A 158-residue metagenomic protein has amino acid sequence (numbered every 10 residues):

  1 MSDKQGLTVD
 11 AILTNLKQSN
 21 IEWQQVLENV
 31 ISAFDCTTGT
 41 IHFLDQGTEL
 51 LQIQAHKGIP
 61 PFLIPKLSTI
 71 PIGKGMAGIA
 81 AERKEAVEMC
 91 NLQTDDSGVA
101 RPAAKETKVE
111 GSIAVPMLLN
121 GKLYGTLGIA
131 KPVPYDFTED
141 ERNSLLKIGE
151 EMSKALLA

Functional and structural regions predicted by a protein language model:
M1-I21: Signal-transmission linkers at sensory-effector interfaces
S2, A130-I148, A155-A158: Regulatory loop-to-helix N-cap segments in sensory/regulatory domains that couple ligand/signal detection
L27-I31, T37-D45, G78: Short, hydrophobic-rich beta-strand element in sensory/regulatory alpha-beta domains
I41-I64: GAF sensory/regulatory domain recognition with acknowledged cross-activation on helical regulatory dimers
L44, P61-T94: Regulatory sensory and allosteric helical modules in signal-transduction proteins and certain transcription factors
P60-L63, C90-G111, K131: Signal-transducing coupling segments at domain and membrane junctions
A77, M117-K131: Sensory-domain boundary capping and coupling elements
E110-L118: A short, aliphatic-rich beta-strand micro-motif
